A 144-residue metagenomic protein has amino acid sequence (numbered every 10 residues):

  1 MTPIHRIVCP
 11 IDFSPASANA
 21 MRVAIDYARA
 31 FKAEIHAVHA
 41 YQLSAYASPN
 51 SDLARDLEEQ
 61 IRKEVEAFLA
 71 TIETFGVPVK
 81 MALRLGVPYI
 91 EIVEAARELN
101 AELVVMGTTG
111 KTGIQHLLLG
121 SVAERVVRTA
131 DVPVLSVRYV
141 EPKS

Functional and structural regions predicted by a protein language model:
M1-N19, F75, R128-S144: Intrinsically disordered or low-complexity boundary/linker segments at protein termini and domain junctions
T2, V23, A70-V104, P142-S144: Structural beta-alpha unit
T2-S51, R55: Small/aliphatic-rich secondary-structure junction motif
Y27, F31-E34, V77, A101 (+1 more regions): Short glycine/serine/threonine/alanine-rich loop segments
V38, K80-R84, L135: General small-molecule cofactor/ligand-binding pocket signal
Y41, Q60, L83-V87, T109: Short beta->alpha linker loops
A54-E66: Short, surface-exposed alpha-helical segments at coil->helix boundaries
A95-S144: Gly/Ser-rich helix-loop-strand patches that form or flank binding pockets for ribonucleotide-derived cofactors
